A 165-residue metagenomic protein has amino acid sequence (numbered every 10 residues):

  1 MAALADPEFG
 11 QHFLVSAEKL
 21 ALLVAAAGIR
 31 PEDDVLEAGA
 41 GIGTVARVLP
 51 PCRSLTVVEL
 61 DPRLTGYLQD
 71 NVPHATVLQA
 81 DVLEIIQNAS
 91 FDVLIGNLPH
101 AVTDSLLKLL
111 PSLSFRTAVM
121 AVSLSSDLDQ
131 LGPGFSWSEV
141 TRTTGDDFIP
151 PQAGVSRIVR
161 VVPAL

Functional and structural regions predicted by a protein language model:
M1-L165: Catalytic cores of RNA-modifying enzymes
